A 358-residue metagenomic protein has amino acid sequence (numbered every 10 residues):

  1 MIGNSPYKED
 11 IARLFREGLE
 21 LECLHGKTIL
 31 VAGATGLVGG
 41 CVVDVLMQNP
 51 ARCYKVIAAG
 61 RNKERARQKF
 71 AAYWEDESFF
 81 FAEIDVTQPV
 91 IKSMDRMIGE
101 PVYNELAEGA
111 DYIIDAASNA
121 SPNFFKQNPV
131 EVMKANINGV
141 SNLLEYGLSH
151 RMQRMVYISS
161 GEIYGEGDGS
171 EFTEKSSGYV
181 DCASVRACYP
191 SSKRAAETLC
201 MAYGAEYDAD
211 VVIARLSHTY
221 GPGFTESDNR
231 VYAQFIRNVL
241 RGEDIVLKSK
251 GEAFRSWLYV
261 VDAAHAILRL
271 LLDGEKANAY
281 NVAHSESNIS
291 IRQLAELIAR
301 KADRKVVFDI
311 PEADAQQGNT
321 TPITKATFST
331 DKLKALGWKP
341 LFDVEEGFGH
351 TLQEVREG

Functional and structural regions predicted by a protein language model:
M1-E22, Y54, V344-G358: Amphipathic terminal alpha-helices
T28-Q48: N-terminal Rossmann NAD(P)H-binding glycine-rich loop of SDR-like oxidoreductase domains
R52, R194, D210, T219-Q234 (+5 more regions): Glycine/proline-rich active-site loop of Rossmann-fold NAD(P)-dependent oxidoreductases
V86-A135: NAD(P)H-binding glycine-rich loop region in Rossmannoid oxidoreductase-like domains and their noncatalytic homologs
D115, K134, S141-R186: Conserved Rossmann-fold NAD(P)-dependent oxidoreductase catalytic core, especially the SDR/UDP-sugar
S184-V212, L240-R241: Active-site Tyr-X1-5-Lys
P222-N229, G251-A264, A279-R300, F342-D343 (+1 more regions): Substrate-binding strand-loop-helix patch in Rossmann-like NAD(P)-dependent oxidoreductase/epimerase domains
K250, N278-Y280, R292-A295, D303-K325: C-terminal "lid/loop" region of Rossmann-like NAD(P)-dependent oxidoreductases
